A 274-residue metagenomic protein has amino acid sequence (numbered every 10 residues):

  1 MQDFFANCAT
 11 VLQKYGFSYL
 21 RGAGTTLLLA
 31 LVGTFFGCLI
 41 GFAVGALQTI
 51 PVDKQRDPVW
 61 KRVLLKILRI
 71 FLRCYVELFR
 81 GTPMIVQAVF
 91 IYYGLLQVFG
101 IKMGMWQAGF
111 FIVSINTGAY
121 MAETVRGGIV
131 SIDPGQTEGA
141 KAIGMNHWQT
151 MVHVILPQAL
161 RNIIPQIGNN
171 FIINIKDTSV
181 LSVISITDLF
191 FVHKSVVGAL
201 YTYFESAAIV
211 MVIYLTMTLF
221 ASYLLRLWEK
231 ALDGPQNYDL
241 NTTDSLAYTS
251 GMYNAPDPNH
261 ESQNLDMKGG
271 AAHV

Functional and structural regions predicted by a protein language model:
M1-V274: Transmembrane alpha-helices and adjacent helix-loop boundaries
